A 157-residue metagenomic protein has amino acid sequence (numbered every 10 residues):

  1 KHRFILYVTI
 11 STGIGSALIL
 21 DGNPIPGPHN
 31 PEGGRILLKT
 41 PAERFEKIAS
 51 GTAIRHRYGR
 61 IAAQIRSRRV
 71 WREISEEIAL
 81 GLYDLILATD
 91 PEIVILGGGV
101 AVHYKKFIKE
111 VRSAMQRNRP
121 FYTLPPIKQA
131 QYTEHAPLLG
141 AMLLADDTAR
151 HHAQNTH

Functional and structural regions predicted by a protein language model:
K1-H2, P26, R112-S113, A145-D146: Short, hinge-like loop/turn segments at secondary-structure boundaries
K1-I86, A153: Glycine/GP-enriched mid-protein hinge/lid loop-to-helix segment characteristic of carbohydrate kinases
I25-G33, V111-P120: Acidic-glycine-rich active-site phosphate/pyrophosphate-binding loop
R44-R112, R119-L138: Adenine-nucleotide phosphate-binding core of ATP-dependent small-molecule kinases
R55, D146-A149: Short amphipathic alpha-helical signal-transduction/dimerization elements
R60, L144-D147: Residues within well-ordered alpha-helical secondary structure of globular protein domains
A141: Binuclear metal-ion centers of metallo-dependent hydrolases, dominated by the metallo-beta-lactamase
T148-H157: Acidic, glycine/GT-rich loop-and beta-edge segments that sit at the periphery of enzyme/chaperone cores
